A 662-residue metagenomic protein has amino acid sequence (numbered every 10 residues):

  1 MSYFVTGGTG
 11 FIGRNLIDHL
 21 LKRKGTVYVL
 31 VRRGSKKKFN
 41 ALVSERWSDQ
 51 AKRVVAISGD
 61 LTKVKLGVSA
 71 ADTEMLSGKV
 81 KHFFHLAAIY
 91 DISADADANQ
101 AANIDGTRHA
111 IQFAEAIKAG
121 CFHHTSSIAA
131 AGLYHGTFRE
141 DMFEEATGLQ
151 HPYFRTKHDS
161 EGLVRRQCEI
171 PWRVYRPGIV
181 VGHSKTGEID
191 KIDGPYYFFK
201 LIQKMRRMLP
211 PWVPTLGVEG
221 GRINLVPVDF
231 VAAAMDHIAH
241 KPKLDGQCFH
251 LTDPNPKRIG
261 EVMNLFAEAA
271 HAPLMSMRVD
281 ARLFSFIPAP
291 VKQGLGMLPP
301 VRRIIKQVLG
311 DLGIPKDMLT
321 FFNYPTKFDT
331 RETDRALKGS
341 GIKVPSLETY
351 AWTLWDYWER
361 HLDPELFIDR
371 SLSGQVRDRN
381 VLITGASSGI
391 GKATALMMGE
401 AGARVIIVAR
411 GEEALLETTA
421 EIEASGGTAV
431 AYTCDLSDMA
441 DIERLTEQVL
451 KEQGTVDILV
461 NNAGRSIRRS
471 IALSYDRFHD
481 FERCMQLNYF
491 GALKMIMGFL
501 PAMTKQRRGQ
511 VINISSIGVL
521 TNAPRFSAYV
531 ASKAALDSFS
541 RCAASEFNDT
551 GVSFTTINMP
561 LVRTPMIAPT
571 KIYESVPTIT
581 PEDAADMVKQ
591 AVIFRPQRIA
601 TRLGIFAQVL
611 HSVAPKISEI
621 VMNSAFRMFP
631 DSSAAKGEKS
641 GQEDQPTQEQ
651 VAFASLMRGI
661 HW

Functional and structural regions predicted by a protein language model:
S2, H19, Y28-V31, K316-N380 (+1 more regions): Amphipathic terminal alpha-helices
T9, S387-S388: Conserved glycine-rich cofactor-binding loop
L61-G67, T433-R444, F478: The beta1-alpha1 cofactor-binding region of Rossmann-like NAD(H)/NADP(H)-dependent oxidoreductases
H82-L86, S93-P152, W172-R173, T186 (+1 more regions): Conserved Rossmann-fold NAD(P)-dependent oxidoreductase catalytic core, especially the SDR/UDP-sugar
D91-D97, S466-E482, R525: Conserved mid-core segment of classical short-chain dehydrogenase/reductases
P152, T156, I496, S532: Active-site helix of classical SDR
A232-H240, T556, Y573-S612, M628: C-terminal helical subdomain
H237-P315, R335, S624, F629-P646: Mid/C-terminal beta-alpha module of Rossmann-like enzyme folds, strongest in SDR-family dehydrogenases/epimerases
